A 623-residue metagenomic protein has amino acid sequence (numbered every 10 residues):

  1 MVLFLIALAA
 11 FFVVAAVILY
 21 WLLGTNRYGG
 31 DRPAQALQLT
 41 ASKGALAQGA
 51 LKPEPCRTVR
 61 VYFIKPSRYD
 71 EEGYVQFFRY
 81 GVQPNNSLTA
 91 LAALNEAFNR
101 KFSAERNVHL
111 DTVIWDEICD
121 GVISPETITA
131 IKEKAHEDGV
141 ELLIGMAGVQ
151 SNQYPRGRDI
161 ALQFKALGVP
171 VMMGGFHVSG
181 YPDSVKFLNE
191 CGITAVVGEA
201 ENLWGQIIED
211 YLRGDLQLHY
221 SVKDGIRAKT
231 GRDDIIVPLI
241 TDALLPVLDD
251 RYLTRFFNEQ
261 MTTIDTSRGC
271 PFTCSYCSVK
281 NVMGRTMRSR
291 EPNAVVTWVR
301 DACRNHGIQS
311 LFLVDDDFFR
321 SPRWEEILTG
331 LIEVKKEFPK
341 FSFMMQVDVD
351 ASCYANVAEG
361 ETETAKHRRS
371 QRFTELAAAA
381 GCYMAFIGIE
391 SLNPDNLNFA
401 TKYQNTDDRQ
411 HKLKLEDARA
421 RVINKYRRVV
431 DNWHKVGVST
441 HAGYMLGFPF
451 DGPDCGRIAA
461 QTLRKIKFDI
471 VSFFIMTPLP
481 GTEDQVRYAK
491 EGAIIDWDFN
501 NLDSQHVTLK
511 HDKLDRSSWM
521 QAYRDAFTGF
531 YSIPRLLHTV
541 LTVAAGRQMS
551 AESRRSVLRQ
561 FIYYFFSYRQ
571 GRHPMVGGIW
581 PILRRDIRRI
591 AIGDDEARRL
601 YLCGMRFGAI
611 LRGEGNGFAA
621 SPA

Functional and structural regions predicted by a protein language model:
V2-F63, A104-N107, T129-E141, Q163-A166 (+4 more regions): Radical SAM enzyme core and accessory elements
F4, G29-G307: Acidic, low-complexity intrinsically disordered segments
Q48, V59, L239-H441, L446-F448 (+2 more regions): Radical SAM [4Fe-4S] cluster-binding motif and immediate context
F63, M146, M173, L313-D315 (+2 more regions): Conserved beta-strand positions
R68-E72, V178-F187, F272, P322-R323 (+5 more regions): Flexible glycine/acidic-rich beta-alpha junction loops that bind and position SAM and/or redox cofactors in anaerobic
L94-L110, N305-H306, L376, A380-G381 (+3 more regions): A structural motif corresponding to the C-terminal end of an alpha-helix and its immediate exit/capping segment
S184-Q206, Q371-M384, I458-F473: Structural recognition of alpha->loop->beta junctions
